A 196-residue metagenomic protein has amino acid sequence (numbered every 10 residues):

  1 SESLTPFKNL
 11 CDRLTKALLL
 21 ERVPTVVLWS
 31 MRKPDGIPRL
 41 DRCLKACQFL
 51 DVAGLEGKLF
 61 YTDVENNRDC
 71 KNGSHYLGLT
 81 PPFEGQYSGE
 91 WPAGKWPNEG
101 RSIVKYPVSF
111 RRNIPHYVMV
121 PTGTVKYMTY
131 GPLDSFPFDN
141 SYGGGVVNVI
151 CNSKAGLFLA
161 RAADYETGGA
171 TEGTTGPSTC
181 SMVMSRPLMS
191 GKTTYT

Functional and structural regions predicted by a protein language model:
S3-T196: Acidic, serine/proline-rich low-complexity intrinsically disordered regions
